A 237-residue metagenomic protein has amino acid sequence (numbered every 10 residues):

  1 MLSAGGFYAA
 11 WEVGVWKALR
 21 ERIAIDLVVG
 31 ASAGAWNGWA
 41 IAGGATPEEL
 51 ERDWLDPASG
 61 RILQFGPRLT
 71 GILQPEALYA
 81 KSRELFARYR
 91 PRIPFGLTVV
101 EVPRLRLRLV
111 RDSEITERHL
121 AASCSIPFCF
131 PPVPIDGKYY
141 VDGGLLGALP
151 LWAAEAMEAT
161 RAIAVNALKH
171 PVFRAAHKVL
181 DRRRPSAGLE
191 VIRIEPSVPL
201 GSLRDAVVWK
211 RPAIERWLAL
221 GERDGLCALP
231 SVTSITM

Functional and structural regions predicted by a protein language model:
M1-A31, W39-M237: Patatin-like phospholipase
